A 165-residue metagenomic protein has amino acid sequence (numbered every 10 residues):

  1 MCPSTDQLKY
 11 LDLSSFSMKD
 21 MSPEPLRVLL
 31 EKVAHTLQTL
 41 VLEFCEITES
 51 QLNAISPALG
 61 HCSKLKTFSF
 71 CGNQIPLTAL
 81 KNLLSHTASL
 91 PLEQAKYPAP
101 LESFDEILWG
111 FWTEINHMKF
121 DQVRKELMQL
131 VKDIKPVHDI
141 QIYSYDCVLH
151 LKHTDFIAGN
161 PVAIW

Functional and structural regions predicted by a protein language model:
M1-D6, P25-H35, S56-S63, L83-A88 (+1 more regions): Leucine-rich repeat
M1-Q51: Eukaryotic tandem repeat interaction scaffolds
S4, S14-S17, S22, S50 (+7 more regions): Generic serine detector
L8-S14, L37-E43, L65-F70, L90-A95 (+1 more regions): Conserved hydrophobic beta-strand positions in leucine-rich repeat
S17-E24, E46-N53, Q74-A79, P98-D105 (+1 more regions): Short, solvent-exposed loop/turn at the beta-strand->alpha-helix junction within individual leucine-rich repeat
H35-L40, F44-N73, L77: Internal alpha-helical scaffold/solenoid segments in large eukaryotic proteins
S63-K66, L77-W165: C-terminal capping region of solenoid repeat domains
